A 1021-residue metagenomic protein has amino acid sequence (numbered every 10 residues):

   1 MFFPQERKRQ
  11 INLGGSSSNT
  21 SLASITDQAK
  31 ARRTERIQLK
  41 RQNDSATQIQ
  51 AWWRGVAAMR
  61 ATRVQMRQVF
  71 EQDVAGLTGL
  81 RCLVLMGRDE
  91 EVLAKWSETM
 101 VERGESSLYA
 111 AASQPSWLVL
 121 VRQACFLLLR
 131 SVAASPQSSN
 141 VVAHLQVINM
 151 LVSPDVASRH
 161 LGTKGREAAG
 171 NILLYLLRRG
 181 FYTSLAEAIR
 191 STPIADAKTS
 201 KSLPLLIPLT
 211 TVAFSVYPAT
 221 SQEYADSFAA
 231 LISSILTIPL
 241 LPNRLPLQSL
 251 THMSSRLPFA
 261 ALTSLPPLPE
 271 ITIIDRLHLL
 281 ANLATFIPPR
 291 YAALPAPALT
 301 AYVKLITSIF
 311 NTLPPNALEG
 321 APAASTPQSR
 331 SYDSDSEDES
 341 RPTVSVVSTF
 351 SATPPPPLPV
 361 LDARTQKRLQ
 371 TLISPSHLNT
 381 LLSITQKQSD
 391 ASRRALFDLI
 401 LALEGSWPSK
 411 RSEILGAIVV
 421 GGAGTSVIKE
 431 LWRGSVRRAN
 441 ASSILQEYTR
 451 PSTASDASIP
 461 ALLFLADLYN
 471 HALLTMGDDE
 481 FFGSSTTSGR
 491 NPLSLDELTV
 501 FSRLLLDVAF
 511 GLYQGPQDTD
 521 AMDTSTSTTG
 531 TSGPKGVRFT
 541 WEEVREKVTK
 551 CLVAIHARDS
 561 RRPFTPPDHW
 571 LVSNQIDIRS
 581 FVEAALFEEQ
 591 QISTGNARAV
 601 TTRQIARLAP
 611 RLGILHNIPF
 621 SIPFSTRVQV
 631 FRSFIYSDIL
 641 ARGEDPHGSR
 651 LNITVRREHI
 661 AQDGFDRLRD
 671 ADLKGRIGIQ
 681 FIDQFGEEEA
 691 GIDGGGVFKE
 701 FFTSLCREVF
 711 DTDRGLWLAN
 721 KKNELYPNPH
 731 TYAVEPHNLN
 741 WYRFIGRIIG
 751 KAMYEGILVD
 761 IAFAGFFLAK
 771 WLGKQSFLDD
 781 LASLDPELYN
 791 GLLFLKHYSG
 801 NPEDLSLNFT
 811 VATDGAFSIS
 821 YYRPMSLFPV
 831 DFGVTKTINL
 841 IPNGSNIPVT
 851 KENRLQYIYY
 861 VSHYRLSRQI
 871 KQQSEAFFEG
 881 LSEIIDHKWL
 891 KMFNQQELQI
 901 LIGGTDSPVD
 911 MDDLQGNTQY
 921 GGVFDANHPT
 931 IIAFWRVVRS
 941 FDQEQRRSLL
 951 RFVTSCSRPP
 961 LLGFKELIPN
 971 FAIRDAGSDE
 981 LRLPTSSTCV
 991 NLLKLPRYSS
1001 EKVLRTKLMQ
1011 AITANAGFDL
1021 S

Functional and structural regions predicted by a protein language model:
F2-K8, N12-L13, S18-L80: Calmodulin-binding IQ motif alpha-helix
S24-K30, G675-E687, K722-P729, G746 (+4 more regions): Surface-exposed beta-strand-to-loop junctions that form interaction patches on eukaryotic regulatory domains
I37-D44, W52-A61, Q65, R611 (+5 more regions): Extended amphipathic alpha-helical scaffold segments
V56-V64, S158, N316-G320, S392 (+12 more regions): Short, flexible/disordered secondary-structure transition segments
Q72-L80, S234-I238, Y332, S488-T499 (+15 more regions): Eukaryote-specific, cytoplasm-facing alpha-helical/coiled-coil scaffolding segments in long proteins
D73-G643, F817-P824, F828-P829, K836-N839: Eukaryotic non-catalytic interaction scaffolds in large regulatory proteins
W570-S783, L788-F794, N894, L898 (+5 more regions): Hydrophobic, conserved cores of late-appearing folded domains
F767-S1021: C-terminal catalytic/scaffold cores in eukaryotic proteins
